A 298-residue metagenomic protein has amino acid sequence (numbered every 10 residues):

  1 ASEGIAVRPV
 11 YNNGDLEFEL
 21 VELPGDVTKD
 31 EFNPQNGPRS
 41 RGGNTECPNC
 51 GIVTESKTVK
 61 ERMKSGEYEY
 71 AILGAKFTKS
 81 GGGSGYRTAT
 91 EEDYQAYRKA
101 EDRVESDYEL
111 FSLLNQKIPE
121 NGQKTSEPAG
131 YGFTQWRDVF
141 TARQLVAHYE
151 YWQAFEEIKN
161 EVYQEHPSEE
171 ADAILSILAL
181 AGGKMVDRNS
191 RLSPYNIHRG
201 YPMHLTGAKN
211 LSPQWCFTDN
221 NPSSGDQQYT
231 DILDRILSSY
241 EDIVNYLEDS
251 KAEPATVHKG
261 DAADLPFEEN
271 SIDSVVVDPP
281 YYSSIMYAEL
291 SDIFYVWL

Functional and structural regions predicted by a protein language model:
A1-E268, M286-L298: Nucleic-acid modification enzymes, centered on SAM-dependent nucleic-acid methyltransferases
V275-V276: Hydrophobic beta-strand segment of the Class I
